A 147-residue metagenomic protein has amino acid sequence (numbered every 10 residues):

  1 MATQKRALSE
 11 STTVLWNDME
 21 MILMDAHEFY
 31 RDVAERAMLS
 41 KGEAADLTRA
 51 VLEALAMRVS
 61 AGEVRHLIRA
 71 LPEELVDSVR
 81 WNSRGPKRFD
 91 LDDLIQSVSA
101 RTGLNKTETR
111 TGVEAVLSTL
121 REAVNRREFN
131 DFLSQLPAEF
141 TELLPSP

Functional and structural regions predicted by a protein language model:
M1-E35, S146-P147: Intrinsic N-terminal pre-sequences and regulatory tails
T13, M24-L39, F89-L104: Short, flexible domain-boundary/linker segments around small modular repeats
D18, R36-G42, A50-A56, V98-T107 (+1 more regions): Short, recurring structural edge motifs at helix starts
E28, D46-A50, H66, A70 (+5 more regions): Amphipathic alpha-helical interaction segments
A34-A37, V59-S60, T102, F129-F132: Hydrophobic/basic alpha-helical segments enriched in Actinobacteria
A37-P86: Acidic (E/D-rich), amphipathic helical modules within compact regulatory domains
E74-R127: Short, solvent-exposed interaction modules
G112, S118-P147: Preference for long, well-ordered alpha-helical segments
